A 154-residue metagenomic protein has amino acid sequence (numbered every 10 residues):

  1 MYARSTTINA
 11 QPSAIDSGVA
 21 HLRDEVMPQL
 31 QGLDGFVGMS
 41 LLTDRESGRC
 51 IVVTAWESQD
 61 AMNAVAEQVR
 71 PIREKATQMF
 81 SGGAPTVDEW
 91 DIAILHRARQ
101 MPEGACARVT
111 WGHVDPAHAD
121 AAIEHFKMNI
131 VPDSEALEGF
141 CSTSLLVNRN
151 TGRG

Functional and structural regions predicted by a protein language model:
M1-C50, E57-R153: Short S/T/G/P-rich N-terminal loop/turn motif that feeds into the first structured element of a domain
